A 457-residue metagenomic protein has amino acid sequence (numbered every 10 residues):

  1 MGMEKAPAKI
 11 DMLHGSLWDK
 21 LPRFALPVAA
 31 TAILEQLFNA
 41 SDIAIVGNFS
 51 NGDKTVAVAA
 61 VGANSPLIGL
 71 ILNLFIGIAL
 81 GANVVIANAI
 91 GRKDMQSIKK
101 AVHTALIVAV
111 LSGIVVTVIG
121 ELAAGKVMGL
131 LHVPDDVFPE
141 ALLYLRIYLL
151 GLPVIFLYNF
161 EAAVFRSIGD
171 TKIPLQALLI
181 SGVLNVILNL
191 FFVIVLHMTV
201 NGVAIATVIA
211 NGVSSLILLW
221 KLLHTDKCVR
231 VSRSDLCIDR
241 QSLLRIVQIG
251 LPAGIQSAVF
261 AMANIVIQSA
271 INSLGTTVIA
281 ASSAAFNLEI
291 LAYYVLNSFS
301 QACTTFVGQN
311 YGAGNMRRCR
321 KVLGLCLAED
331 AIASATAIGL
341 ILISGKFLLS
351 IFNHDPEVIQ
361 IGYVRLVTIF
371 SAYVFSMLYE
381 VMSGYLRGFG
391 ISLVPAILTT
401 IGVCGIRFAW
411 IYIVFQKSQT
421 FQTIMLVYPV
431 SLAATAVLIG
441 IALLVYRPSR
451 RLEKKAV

Functional and structural regions predicted by a protein language model:
M1-A25, I86-G151, L184, V195-L251 (+2 more regions): Short alpha-helical transmembrane segments in multi-pass integral membrane proteins
M12-A44, N48-G52, P66-G81, V85 (+6 more regions): N-terminal transmembrane alpha-helices
R23-D42, I147, S181, A210-S214 (+4 more regions): Transmembrane helical elements of multi-pass membrane transporters/channels
I33, L37-A59, M128-D135, F191-M198 (+4 more regions): Helix-terminus/linker motif at the lipid-water interface of multi-pass membrane proteins
A40-I43, V118, F160-V164, V186-F191 (+7 more regions): Alpha-helical transmembrane segments of multipass membrane proteins
T55-P66, L145, A204, T276-L291 (+2 more regions): Small-residue hotspots at the loop-to-helix junctions and early N-terminal turns of transmembrane alpha-helices
V58-V118, I155-P174, Q268, A281-G345 (+1 more regions): Small-residue-rich hydrophobic transmembrane alpha-helices
I76-A79, Y148-R166, P174-G182, V203-L218 (+4 more regions): Short runs within selected transmembrane alpha-helices of multi-pass transporters and secretion channels
